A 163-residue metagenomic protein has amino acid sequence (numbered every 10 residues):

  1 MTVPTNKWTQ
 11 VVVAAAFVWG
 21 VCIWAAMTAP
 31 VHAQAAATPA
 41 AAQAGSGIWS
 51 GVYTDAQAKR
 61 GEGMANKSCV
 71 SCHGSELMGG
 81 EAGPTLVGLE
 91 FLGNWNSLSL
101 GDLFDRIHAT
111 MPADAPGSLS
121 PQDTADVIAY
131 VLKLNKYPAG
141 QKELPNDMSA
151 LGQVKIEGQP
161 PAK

Functional and structural regions predicted by a protein language model:
M1-Q10: N-terminal secretory signal peptides that target proteins for export/translocation
V12-A26: Bacterial N-terminal signal peptides
W24-A37: Signal peptide processing junction and immediate N-terminal pro/mature segment of secreted/exported proteins
A35-M64: Electrostatic cytochrome c docking/interface patches
A42-S46, P116-K163: Flexible coil segments in periplasmic/lumen-exposed cytochrome c-class electron-transfer proteins
G51-E62, M78-P112: Gly/Gly-Pro-rich "capping" loops immediately C-terminal to redox-active cysteine motifs in periplasmic/lumenal
G61, A65-S75, V127, V131: The canonical Cys-X-X-Cys-His
S75, A109-T110, L134-Y137: Generic structural signal for alpha-helix termini and adjacent loop/cap motifs
